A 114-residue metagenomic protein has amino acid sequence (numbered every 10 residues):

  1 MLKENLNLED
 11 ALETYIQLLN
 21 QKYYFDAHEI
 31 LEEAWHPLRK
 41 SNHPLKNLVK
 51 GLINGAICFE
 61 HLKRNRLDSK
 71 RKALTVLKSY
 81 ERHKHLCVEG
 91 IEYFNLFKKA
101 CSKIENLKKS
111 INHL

Functional and structural regions predicted by a protein language model:
M1-D10, K40, P44: TPR-adjacent "capping" and linker segments in tetratricopeptide-repeat scaffold/adaptor proteins
L19-N20, L62: Hydrophobic/aromatic side-chain positions at a characteristic register within alpha-helices of tetratricopeptide repeats
Y24-F25, R66-A73: TPR-repeat structural position
H28, E32-H36, L74-H85: Amphipathic alpha-helical segments of tetratricopeptide repeats
R39-L45, H83-E89: Flexible helix-coil transition and linker loops at the boundaries of alpha-helical arrays
I53-R64, K98-L114: Alpha-helical linker/edge segments of TPR/alpha-solenoid repeat scaffolds and analogous pre-/post-domain helices
